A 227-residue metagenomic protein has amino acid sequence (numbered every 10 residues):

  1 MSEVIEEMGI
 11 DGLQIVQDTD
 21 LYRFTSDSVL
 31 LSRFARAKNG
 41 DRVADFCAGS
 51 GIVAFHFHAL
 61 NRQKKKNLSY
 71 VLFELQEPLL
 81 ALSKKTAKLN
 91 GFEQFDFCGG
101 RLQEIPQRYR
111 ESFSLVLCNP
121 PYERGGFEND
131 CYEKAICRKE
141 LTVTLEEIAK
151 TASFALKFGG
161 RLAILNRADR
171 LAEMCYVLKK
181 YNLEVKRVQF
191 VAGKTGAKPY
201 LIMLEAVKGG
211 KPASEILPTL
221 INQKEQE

Functional and structural regions predicted by a protein language model:
E3-R42, A48-L60, E205, T219-I221: SAM-dependent Rossmann-like transferase core, predominantly class I methyltransferases with a strong bias toward
G12, N67, F92-Q94, G159 (+1 more regions): A generic structural signal for alpha->beta connector loops
V16, V71, D96-C98, K186-Q189: General small-molecule cofactor/ligand-binding pocket signal
D20, V143-M203: Conserved Class I SAM-dependent methyltransferase catalytic core
L31, N119, I148, A206: Residue-level signal for inorganic ion chemistry
F34-N129: Conserved SAM/SAH cofactor-binding pocket of Class I
P120-E147: Mobile active-site "lid"/loop adjacent to the S-adenosyl-L-methionine
T195-E227: Flexible, glycine-/basic-rich loop-and-beta segments that form/coincide with the SAM-dependent methyltransferase
